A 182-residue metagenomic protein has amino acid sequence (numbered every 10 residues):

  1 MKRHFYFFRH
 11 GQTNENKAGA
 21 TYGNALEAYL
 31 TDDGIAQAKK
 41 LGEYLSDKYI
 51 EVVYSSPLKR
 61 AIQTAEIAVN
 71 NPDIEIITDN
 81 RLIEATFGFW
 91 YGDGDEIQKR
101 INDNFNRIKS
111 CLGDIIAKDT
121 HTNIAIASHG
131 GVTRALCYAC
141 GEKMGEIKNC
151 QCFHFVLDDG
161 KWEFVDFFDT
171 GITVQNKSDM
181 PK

Functional and structural regions predicted by a protein language model:
K2-R3, F8-P72, I101, I147: Active-site-proximal alpha-helix that buttresses catalytic centers in soluble enzyme cores
K2-R3, Y44, I77-T78, E84-E96 (+2 more regions): Acidic, low-complexity terminal tails and accessory targeting/binding regions of phosphate-metabolizing enzymes
H4-F8, T122-S128: Beta-strand elements within well-structured catalytic alpha/beta cores of enzymes that handle phosphate/sulfate esters
H10, R81-L82: Active-site loop/turn elements of alpha/beta-hydrolase fold enzymes, especially the short glycine-/histidine-rich
I50, T120-T122: Short, high-confidence coil segments that cap the C-terminus of an alpha-helix and link into the following beta-strand
I67, A135, A139: Active-site signature of alpha/beta-hydrolase-fold catalytic machinery across serine- and Asp/Cys-nucleophile hydrolases
D95-D119: Internal catalytic-core helix/loop-beta-alpha segment that presents or stabilizes conserved functional determinants
G130-R134: GST superfamily/GST-like fold recognition
